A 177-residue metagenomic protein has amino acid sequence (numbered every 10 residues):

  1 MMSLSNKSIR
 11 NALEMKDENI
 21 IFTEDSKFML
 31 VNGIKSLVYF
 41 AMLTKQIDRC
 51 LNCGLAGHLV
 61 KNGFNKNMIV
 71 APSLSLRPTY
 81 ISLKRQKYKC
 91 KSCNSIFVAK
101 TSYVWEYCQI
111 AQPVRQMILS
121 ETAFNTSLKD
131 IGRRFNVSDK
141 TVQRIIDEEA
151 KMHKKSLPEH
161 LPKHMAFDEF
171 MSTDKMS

Functional and structural regions predicted by a protein language model:
M1-T101: Short, conserved DNA-binding cores of transcription-related domains
G33-I34, K175-S177: Short glycine/proline-enriched turns and hinge-like loops at secondary-structure junctions
M68-M176: Short, positively charged, Gly/Tyr-enriched micro-motifs that form contact patches at catalytic or ligand/partner
